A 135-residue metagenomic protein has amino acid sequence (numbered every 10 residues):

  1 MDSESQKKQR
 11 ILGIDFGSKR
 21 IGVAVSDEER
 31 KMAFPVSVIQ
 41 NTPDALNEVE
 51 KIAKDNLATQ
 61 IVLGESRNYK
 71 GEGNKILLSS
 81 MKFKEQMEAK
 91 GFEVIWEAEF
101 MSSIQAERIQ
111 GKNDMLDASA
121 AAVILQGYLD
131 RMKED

Functional and structural regions predicted by a protein language model:
D2-L12, S18-D135: Phosphate- and other anionic-substrate recognition elements at nucleic-acid/protein interfaces
